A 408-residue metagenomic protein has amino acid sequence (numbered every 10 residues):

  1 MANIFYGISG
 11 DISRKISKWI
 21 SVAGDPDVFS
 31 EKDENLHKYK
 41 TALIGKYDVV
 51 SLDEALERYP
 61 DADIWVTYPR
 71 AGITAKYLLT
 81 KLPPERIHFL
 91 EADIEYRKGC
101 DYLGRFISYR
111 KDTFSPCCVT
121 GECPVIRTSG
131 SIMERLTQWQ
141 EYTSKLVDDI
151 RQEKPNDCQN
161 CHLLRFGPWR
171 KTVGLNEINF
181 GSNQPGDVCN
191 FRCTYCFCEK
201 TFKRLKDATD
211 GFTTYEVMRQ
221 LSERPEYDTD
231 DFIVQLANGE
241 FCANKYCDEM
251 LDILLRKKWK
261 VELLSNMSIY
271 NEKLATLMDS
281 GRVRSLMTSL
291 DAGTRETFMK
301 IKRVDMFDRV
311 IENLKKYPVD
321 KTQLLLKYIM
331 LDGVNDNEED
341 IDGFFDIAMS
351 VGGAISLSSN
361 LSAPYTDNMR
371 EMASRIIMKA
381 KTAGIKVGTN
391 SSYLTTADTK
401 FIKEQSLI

Functional and structural regions predicted by a protein language model:
M1-R97, C158: Hydrophobic, well-ordered beta-alpha structural blocks that scaffold small-molecule cofactor pockets
V50-D61, L221-E226, A275-M278: Short amphipathic alpha-helix with an adjacent loop that forms part of the alpha/beta core around
I94-P168, I178, F344, A348-I408: Accessory C-terminal segments flanking Radical SAM cores
G99-T120, R170-E199, F232-L236: N-terminal pre-triad scaffold of radical SAM enzymes
N176-V188, E199-E216, D228-N244, L255-Y270 (+4 more regions): Core AdoMet radical
R224-E226, T276-V283, P318-V319, D346-S350: Acidic (Asp/Glu)-rich catalytic clusters
Y246-M250, N271-D279, D336-I341: Distinct, well-ordered alpha-helical segments
G333-M349: Catalytic cores of alpha/beta
